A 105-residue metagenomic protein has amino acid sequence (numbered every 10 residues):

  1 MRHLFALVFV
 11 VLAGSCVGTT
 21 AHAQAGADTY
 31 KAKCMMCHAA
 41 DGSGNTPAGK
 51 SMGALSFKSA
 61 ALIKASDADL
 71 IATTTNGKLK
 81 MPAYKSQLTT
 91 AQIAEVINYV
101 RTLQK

Functional and structural regions predicted by a protein language model:
M1-H22, T102-K105: Post-cleavage N-terminal segment of exported redox proteins
L7, A32-K33, A40, L55 (+2 more regions): Structural detector for helix-capping/boundary residues
G14-T29, N45, I63-A65: Electrostatic cytochrome c docking/interface patches
A27-G53, K78-K80, T102-K105: Periplasmic/extracellular electron-transfer cofactor-ligation site, primarily the c-type cytochrome heme-c attachment
L55-A68, Y84-Q92: Electron-transfer interface patches adjacent to heme c in soluble/periplasmic c-type cytochromes and di-/multiheme
I63-L79: Short Fe-S-cluster ligation motifs
T73-T74, K85-K105: C-terminal capping alpha-helices of c-type cytochrome domains
